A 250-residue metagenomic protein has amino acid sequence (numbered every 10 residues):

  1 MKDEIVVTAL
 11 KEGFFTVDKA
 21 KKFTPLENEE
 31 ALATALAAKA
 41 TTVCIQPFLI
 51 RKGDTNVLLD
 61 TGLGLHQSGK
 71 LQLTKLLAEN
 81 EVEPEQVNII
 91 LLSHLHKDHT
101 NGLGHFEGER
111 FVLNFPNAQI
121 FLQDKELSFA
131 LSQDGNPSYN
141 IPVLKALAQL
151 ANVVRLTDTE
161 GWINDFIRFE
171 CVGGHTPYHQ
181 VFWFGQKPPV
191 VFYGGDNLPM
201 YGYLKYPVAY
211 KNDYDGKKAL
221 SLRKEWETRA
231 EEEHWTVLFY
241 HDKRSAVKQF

Functional and structural regions predicted by a protein language model:
M1-A9, P47-R51, V57, D158-K187: Core dinuclear metal-dependent hydrolase active-site scaffold
M1-D54, E225: Zn-dependent metallo-beta-lactamase
E12-F14, T61-G64, L95, K125-E126 (+3 more regions): Active-site metal-binding loops of divalent metal-dependent hydrolases
L32-A38, G108-E109, F169-E170: Short, P/G- and charge-enriched loop/turn segments at secondary-structure junctions
V57-L59, L91, I120, V191-Y193 (+1 more regions): Residue-level marker for buried hydrophobic side chains located in beta-strands that build the well-ordered beta-sheet
G69-F121: Active-site metal-binding motif and surrounding structural segment of the metallo-beta-lactamase
L71, A78, N114-C171, K218-H234: Metallo-beta-lactamase
K145-A146, G161, C171, P177-Q249: Metallo-beta-lactamase
